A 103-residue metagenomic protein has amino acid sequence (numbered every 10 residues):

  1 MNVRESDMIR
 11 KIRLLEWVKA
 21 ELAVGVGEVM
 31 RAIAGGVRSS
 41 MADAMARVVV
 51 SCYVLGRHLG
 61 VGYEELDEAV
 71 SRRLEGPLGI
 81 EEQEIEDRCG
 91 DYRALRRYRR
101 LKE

Functional and structural regions predicted by a protein language model:
M1-A44, V49-E103: Flexible "arm" and connector segments at domain edges
